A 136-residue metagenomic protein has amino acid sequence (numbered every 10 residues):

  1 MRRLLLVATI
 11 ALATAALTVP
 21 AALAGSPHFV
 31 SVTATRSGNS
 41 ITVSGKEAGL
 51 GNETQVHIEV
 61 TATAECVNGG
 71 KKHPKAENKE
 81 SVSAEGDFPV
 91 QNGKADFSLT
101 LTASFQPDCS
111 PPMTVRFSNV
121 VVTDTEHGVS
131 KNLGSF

Functional and structural regions predicted by a protein language model:
M1-A8: Bacterial N-terminal signal peptides that target proteins for export
A11-L12: Repetitive helical segments and hydrophobic/amphipathic motifs
A15-A22: C-terminal segment of classical bacterial N-terminal signal peptides
G25-K71: Short, surface-exposed binding/anchoring microloops in extracellular/periplasmic proteins
T54-F136: Extended, solvent-exposed regions of the mature portions of secreted/cell-surface glycoproteins
